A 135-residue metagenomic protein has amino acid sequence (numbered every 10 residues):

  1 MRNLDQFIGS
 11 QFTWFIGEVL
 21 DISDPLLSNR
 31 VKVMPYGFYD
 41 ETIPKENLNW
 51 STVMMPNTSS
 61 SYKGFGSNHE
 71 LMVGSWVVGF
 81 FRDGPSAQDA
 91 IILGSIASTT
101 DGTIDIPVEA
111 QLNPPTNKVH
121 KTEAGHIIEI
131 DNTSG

Functional and structural regions predicted by a protein language model:
M1-G135: Hydrophobic packing positions characteristic of elongated beta-solenoid/beta-helix-type spike/fiber shafts
